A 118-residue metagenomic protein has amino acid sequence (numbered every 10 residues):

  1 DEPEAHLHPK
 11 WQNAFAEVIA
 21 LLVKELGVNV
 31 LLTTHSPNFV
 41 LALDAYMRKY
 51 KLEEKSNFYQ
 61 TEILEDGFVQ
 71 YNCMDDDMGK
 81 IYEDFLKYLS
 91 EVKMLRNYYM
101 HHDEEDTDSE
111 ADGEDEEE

Functional and structural regions predicted by a protein language model:
D1-L89: Switch/communication elements of ASCE P-loop NTPase nucleotide-binding domains
N72-E118: C-terminal alpha-helical "lid" subdomain
